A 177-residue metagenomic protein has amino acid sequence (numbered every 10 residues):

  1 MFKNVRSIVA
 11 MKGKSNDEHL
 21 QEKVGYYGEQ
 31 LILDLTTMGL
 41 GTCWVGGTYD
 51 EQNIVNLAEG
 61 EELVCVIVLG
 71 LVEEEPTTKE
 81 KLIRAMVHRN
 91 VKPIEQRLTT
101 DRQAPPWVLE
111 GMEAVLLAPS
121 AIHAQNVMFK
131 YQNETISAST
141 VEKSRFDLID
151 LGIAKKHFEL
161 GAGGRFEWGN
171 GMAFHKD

Functional and structural regions predicted by a protein language model:
M1-D177: Acidic, surface-exposed loops and disordered segments
